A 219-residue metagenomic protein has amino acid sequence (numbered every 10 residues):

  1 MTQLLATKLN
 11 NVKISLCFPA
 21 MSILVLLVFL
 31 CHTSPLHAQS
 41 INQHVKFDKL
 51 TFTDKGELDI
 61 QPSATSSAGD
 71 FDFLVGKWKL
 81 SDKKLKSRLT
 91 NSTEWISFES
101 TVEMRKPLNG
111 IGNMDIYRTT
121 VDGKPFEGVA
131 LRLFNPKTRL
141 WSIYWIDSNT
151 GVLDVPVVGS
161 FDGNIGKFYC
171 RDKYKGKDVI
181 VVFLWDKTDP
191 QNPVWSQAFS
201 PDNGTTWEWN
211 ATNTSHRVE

Functional and structural regions predicted by a protein language model:
M1-C17: N-terminal secretory signal peptides that target proteins for export/translocation
N11, L24-L27, H44: Detector for intrinsically disordered, low-structure N-terminal pre-sequences
A20-H32: Bacterial N-terminal signal peptides
L30-S40: Bacterial Sec-dependent signal peptides at the C-terminal "C-region" and cleavage site
A38-E219: Hydrophobic small-molecule pocket/channel-lining residues, especially in calycin-type beta-barrels
